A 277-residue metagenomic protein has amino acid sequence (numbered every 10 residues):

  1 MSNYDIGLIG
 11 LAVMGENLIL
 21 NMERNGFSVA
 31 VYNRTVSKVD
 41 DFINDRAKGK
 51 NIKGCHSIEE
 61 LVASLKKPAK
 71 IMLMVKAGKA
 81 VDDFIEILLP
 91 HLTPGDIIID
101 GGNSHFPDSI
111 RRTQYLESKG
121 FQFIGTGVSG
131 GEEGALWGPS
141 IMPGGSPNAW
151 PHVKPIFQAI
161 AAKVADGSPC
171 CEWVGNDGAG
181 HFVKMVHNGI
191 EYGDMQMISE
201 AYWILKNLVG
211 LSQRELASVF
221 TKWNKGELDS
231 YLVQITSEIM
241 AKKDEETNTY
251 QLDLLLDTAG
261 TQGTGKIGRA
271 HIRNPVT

Functional and structural regions predicted by a protein language model:
M1-A69, H91-G95, I124, E132-A135: NAD(P)+-binding Rossmann beta1-loop-alpha1 motif at the extreme N-terminus of oxidoreductases
L8, G102-N103, D257-T258: A generic secondary-structure micro-motif detector that highlights 1-2 residue hydrophobic/ambivalent hotspots embedded
L11, Y32, L73-M74, G101-G102 (+1 more regions): Glycine- and other small-residue-rich loops at beta-strand/loop junctions that grip anionic moieties
L18, K38, R112, I267-G268: Residues within well-ordered alpha-helices
I58-F123: Rossmann-fold NAD(P) dinucleotide-binding segment
V81-I85, H105-S218, K225-L254: Rossmann-fold dinucleotide-binding core
L256-R269: A conserved active-site cap/scaffold subdomain adjacent to cofactor or substrate pockets
A270-T277: Conserved small/polar residues in nucleotide/adenosyl-binding loops
